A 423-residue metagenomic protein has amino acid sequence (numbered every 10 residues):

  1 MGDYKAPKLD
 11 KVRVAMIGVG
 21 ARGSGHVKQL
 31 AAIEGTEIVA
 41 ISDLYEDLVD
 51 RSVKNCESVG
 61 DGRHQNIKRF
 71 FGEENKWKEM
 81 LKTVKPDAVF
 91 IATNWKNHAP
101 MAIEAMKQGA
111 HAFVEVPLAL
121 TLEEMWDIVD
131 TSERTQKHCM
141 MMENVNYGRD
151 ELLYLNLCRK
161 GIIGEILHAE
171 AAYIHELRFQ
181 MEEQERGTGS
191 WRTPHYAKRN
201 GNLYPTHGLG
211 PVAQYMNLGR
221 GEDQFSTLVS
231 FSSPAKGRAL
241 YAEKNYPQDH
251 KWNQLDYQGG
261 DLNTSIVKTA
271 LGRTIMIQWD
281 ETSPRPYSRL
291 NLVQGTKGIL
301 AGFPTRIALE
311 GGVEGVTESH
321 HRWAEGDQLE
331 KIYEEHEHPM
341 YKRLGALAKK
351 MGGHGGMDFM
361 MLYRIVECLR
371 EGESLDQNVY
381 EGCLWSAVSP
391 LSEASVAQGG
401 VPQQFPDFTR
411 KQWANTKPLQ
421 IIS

Functional and structural regions predicted by a protein language model:
M1-A110, W126-H138: N-terminal glycine-/serine-/threonine-rich beta1-alpha1-beta2 phosphate-ribose binding loop of Rossmann-like
G18, R134-M140, V145-Y257, I365: Predominantly a Rossmann-like dinucleotide-binding segment in NAD(P)-dependent oxidoreductases
G25, L262, P284-S423: C-terminal helical cap and adjacent loop that interface with cofactors, partners, or active-site loops
V27-K28, D50-V53, K78-L81, I103-M106 (+7 more regions): Non-transmembrane alpha-helical segments in soluble domains of secreted/periplasmic/extracellular proteins
G109-T121: ADP-ribose/adenylate-binding Rossmann-like module
S265-L271, G295: Active-site beta-strand termini and strand-to-loop segments that position acidic
